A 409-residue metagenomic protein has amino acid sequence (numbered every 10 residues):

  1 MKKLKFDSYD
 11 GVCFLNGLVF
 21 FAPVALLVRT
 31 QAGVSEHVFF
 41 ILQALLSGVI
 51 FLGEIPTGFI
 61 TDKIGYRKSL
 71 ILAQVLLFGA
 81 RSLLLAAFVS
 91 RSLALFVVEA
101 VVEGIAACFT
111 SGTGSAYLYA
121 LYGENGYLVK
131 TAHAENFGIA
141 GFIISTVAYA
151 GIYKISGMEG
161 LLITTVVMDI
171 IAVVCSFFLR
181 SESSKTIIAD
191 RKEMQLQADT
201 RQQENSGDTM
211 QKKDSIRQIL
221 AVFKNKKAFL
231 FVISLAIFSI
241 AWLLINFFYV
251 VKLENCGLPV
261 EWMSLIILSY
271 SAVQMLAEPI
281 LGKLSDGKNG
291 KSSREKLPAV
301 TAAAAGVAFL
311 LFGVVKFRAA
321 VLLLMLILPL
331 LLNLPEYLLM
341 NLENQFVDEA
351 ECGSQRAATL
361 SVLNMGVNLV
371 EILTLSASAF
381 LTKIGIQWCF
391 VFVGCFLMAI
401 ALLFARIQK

Functional and structural regions predicted by a protein language model:
M1-K3, S181-I233: Juxtamembrane intracellular "pre-TM" segments in multi-pass secondary transporters
M1-L52, K227-Y270: Helix-loop boundary and gating motifs at the non-cytosolic
L52-V89: Conserved MFS/SLC helix-loop-helix module at the cytosolic interface between two early adjacent transmembrane helices
E54-Y66, Y153, L276-S293, T382: Helix-to-loop junctions at the C-terminal end of transmembrane segments in multipass secondary transporters
V75-R91, A303-K316: C-terminal ends and interior cores of transmembrane alpha-helices in multi-pass membrane transporters/permeases
V101-I139: Cytoplasmic helix-loop-helix junction between adjacent transmembrane helices in 12-TM secondary transporters
T165-M168, V173-M194, A405-K409: Helix-loop junctions on the cytosolic side of multi-pass membrane transporters, especially the intracellular loop
S292-E336: C-terminal transmembrane helical hairpin of 12-TM major facilitator-type secondary transporters
